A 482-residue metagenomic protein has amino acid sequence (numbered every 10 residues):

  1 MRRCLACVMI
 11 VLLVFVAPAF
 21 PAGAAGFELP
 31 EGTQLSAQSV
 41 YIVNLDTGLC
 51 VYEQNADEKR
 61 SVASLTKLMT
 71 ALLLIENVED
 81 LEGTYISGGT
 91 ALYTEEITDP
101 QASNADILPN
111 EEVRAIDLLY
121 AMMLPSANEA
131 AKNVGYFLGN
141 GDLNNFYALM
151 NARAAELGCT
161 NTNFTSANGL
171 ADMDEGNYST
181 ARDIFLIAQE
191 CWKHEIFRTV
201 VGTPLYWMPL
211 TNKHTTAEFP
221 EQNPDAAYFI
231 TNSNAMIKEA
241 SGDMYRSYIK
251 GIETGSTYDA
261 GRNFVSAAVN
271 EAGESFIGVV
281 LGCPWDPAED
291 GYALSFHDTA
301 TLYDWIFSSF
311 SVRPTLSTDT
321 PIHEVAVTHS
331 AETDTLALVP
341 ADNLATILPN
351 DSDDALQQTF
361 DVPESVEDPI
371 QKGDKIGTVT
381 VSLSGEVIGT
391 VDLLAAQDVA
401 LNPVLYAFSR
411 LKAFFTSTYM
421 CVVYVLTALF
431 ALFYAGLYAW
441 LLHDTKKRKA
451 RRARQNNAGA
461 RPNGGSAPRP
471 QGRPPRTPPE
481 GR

Functional and structural regions predicted by a protein language model:
R2-I10: Sec-dependent signal peptide recognition, specifically the positively charged N-region followed immediately by
V14-G23: C-terminal segment of classical bacterial N-terminal signal peptides
A22-R182, L186-E195: Active-site-adjacent loops and short helices of periplasmic peptidoglycan-processing enzymes
C159-N163, E175-R452: Domain-terminus/edge residues, biased toward the C-terminal soluble/receptor-binding domains of extracytoplasmic
D444-R482: Cytoplasmic C-terminal tails of single-pass
